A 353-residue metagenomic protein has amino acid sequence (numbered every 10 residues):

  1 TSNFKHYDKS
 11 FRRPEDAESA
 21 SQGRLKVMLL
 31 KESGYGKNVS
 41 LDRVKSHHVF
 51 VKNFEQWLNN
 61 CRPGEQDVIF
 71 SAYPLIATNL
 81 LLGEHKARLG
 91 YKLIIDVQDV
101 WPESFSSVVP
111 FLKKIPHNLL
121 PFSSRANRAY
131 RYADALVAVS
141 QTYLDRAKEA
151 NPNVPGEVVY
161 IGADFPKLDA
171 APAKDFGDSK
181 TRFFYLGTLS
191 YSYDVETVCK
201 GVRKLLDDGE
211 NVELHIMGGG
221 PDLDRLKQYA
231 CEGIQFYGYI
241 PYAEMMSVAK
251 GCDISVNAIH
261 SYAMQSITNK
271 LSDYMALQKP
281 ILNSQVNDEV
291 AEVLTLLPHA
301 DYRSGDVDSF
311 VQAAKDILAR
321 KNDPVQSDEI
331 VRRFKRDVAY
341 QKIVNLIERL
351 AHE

Functional and structural regions predicted by a protein language model:
E32-V44, G64, L89-A126, P166: Acceptor-binding helix/loop patch of EC 2.4 sugar-transfer enzymes, predominantly nucleotide-sugar-dependent
K52-E55, N59, A77-L80, E84-R88 (+2 more regions): Membrane-proximal helix-turn-helix segments that form the acceptor-binding/catalytic region of lipid-linked
V137, D175-Y193, V198-R203, H215: Conserved donor-binding/catalytic core segment of Leloir-type glycosyltransferases
T142, V159-G162: Carbohydrate-associated surface elements
K180, H215, L223-M246: Nucleotide-activated donor-binding/catalytic signature segment of Leloir-type glycosyltransferases, i.e., the conserved
Y193, P241-V248, S255-M275, L282-V293: Nucleotide-sugar-dependent
G209, A291-D316: Change "using UDP/GDP/dTDP sugars" to "using nucleotide sugars
G305-Q312, L318-L350: A charged, aromatic-enriched C-terminal amphipathic alpha-helix characteristic of glycosyltransferases across folds
